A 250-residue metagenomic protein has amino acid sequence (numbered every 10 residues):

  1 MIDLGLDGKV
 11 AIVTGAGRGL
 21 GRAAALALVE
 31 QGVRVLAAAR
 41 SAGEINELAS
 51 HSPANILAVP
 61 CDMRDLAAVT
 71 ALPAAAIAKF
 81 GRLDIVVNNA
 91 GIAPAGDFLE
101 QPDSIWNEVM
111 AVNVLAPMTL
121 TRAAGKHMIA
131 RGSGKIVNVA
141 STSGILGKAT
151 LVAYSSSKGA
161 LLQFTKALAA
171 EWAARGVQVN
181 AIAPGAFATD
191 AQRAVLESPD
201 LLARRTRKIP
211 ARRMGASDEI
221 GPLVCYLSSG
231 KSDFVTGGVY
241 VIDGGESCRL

Functional and structural regions predicted by a protein language model:
M1-L4, L146, C225, T236-L250: Short C-terminal tail/terminal secondary-structure segment of NAD(P)H-dependent dehydrogenase/reductase domains
G17-G19: Conserved glycine-rich cofactor-binding loop
V87, A173, Q178, V235-G237: Short, small/polar-rich loop/turn modules that mediate ligand/substrate recognition or access, typified
D97-F98, P102-N107, R205: Substrate-binding pocket helix/loop in short-chain dehydrogenase/reductase
T121, S157, T165: Active-site helix of classical SDR
K126, A170-A174, D233: Alpha-helical segment proximal to the catalytic Tyr-Lys
S141: Residue(s) in the substrate-gating loop at a strand-loop-helix junction that position the organic substrate next
